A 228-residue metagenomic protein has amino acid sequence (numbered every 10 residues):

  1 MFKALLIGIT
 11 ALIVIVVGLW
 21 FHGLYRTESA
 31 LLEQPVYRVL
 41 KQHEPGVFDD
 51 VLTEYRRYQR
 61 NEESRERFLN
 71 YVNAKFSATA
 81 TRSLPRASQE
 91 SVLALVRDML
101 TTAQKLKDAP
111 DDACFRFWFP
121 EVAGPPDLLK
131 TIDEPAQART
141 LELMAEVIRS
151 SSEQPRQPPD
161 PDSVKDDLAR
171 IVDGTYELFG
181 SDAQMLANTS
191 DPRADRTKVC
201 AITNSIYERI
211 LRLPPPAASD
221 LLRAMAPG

Functional and structural regions predicted by a protein language model:
K3-H22: Hydrophobic membrane-insertion alpha-helices, especially the h-region of bacterial N-terminal signal peptides
G8, V164, A224-G228: Charge-rich, acidic-biased intrinsically disordered regions
V16-V122: N-terminal Sec/ER secretory leader and immediately downstream segment of secreted/extracellular precursors
W20, A183-G228: A cross-kingdom marker for long, charged
Y37, K41, F48-L52, R56 (+10 more regions): Residue-level detector of alpha-helical secondary structure
F48, E63, A80, L84 (+3 more regions): Residue-level signal for secondary-structure boundary elements
R60-F68, S88, P110, D160-D167 (+3 more regions): Alpha-helix capping and helix-coil boundary motifs
D108-S190: Extended amphipathic alpha-helical interaction segments
